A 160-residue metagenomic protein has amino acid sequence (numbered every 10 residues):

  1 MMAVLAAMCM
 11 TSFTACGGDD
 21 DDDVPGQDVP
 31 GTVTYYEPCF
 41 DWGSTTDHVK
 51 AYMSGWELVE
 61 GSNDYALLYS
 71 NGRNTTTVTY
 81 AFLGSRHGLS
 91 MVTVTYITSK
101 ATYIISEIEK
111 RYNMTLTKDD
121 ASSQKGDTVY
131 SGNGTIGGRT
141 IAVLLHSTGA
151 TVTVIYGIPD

Functional and structural regions predicted by a protein language model:
M1-M2: Bacterial N-terminal signal peptides that target proteins for export
T11-A15: C-terminal motif of bacterial Sec signal peptides marking the signal peptidase cleavage site
C16-T117, Y156-D160: Short helix/turn-capping signatures at newly exposed starts of structured segments
T79-A81, K118-D120, T140-H146: Short amphipathic beta-strand and strand-loop transition segments with alternating hydrophobic
K110-G134: Short Gly/Thr-rich strand-loop-strand
S131-A150: Short, exposed beta-strand-loop hairpins at the edges of beta-sheets in extracellular/periplasmic proteins
H146-D160: Short, low-complexity, Pro/Ser/Thr/Gly-rich segments in the mature regions of secreted, periplasmic
